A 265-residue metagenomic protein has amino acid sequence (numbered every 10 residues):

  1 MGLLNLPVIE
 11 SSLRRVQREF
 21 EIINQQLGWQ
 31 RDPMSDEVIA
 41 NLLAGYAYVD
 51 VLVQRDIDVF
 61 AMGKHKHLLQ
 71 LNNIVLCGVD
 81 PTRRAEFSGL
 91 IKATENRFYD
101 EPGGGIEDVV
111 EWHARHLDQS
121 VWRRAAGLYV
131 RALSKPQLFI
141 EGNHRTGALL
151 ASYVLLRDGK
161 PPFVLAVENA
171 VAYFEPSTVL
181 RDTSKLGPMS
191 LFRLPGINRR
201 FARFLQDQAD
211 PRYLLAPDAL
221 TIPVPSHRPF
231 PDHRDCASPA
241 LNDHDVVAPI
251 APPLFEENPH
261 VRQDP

Functional and structural regions predicted by a protein language model:
M1-P265: FIC/Doc superfamily catalytic core
